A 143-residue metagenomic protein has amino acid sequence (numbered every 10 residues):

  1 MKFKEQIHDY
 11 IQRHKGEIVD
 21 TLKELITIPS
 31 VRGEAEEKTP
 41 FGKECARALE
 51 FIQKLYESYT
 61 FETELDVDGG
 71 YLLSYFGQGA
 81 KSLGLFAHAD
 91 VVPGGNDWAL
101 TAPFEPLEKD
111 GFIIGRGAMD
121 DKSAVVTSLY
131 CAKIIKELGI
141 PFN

Functional and structural regions predicted by a protein language model:
K2-A118, I134-F142: Acidic/His- and Gly-rich active-site-bordering loop/insert found across diverse amide/peptide-bond hydrolases
G117-A132: Active-site alpha-helical elements of protease catalytic centers
